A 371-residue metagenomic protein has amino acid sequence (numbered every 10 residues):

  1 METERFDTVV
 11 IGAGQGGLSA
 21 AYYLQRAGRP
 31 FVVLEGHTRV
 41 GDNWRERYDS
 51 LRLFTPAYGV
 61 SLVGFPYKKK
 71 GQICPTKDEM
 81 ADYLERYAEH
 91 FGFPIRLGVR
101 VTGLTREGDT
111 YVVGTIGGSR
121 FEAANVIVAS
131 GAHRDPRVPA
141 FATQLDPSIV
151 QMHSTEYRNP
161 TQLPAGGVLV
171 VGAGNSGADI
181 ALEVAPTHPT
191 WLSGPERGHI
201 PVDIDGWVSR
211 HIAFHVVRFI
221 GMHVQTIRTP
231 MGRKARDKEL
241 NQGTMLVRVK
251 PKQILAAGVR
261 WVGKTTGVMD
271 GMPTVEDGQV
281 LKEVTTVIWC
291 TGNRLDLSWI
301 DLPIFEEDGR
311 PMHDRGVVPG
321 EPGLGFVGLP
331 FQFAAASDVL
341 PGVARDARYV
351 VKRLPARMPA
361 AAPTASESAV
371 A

Functional and structural regions predicted by a protein language model:
E2-A13, L18-H37, G41-N43, Q72-A371: Flavin (primarily FAD) cofactor-binding/catalytic cores of flavoenzymes
R39-G64: Redox-cofactor-proximal catalytic regions of oxidoreductases
L62-P66, G328-P330: A short small-residue
P66-Q72: A short acidic, helix-capping loop that chelates divalent metal ions and anchors anionic groups
